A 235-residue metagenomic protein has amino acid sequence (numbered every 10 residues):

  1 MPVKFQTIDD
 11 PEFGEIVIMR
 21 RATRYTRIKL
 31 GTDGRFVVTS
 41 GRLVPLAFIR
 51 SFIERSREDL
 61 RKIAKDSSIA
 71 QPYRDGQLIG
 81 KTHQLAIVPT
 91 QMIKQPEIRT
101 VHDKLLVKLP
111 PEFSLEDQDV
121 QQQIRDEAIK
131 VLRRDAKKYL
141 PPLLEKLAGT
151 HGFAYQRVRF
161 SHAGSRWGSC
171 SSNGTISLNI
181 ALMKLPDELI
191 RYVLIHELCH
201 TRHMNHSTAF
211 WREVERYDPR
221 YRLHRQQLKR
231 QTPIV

Functional and structural regions predicted by a protein language model:
M1-R191, T201-V235: Active-site-proximal or metal-binding-adjacent scaffold patches in catalytic folds
L194: Walker B beta-strand of ABC/ABC-like P-loop ATPase nucleotide-binding domains, specifically the conserved hydrophobic
E197: Walker B catalytic acidic pair
